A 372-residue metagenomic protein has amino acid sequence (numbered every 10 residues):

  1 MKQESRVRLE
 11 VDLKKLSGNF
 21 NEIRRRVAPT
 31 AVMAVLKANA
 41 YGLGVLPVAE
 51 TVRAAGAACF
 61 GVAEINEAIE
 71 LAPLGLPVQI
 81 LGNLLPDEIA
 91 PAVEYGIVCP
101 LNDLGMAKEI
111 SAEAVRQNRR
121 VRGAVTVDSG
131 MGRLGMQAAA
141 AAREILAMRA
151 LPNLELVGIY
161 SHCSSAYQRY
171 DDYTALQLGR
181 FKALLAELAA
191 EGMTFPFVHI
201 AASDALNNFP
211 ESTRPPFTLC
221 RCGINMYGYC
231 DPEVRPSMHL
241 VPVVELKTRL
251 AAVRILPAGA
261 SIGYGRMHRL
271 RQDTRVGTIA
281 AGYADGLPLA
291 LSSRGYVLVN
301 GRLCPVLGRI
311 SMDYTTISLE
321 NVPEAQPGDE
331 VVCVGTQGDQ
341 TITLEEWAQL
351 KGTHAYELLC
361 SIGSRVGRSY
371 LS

Functional and structural regions predicted by a protein language model:
K2-L13, S17, E67, L84-D87 (+3 more regions): Active-site anion/phosphate-binding pocket segments in diverse small-molecule metabolic enzymes
K2-Q3, V7-V11, K15, A28-H199 (+1 more regions): Active-site-proximal beta-alpha core segment in soluble small-molecule metabolic enzymes
N19-N21: Alpha-helical scaffold segments that flank or form the walls of functional sites
